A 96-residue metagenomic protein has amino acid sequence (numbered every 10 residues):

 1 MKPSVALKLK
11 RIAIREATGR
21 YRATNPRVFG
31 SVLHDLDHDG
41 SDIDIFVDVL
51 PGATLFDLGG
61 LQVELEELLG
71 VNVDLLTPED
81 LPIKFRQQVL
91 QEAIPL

Functional and structural regions predicted by a protein language model:
M1-K2, V49-D80: Metal-dependent nucleotidyltransferase catalytic core
M1-P26: Helical scaffold of the NTase/Pol beta-like nucleotidyltransferase catalytic core
L7, Q88-V89: A generic structural signal for nonpolar/aromatic side chains embedded in well-ordered alpha-helices
R22-T24, S41-I43, L69-V71, E92: A generic structural signal for short beta-strands and their flanking turns/coil linkers
F29-D35, E79-D80: Short, solvent-exposed loop/turn elements at beta->coil junctions and helix N-caps that rim active or binding pockets
D35-T54: Catalytic metal-binding acidic patch
L90-L96: Short hydrophobic/aromatic patches at helix-to-coil boundaries
